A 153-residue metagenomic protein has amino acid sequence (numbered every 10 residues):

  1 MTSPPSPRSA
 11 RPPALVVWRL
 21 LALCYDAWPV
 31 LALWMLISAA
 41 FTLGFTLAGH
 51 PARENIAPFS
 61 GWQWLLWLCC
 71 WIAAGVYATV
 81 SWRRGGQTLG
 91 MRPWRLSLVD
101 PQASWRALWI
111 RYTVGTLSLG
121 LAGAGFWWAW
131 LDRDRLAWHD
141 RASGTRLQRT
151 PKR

Functional and structural regions predicted by a protein language model:
M1-G123, A142-G144, Q148-R153: Short, small/hydrophobic-residue-rich motifs at membrane-helix boundaries and re-entrant hairpins of integral membrane
L121-D134: Glycine-rich flap/beta-hairpin and adjacent strands of clan AA aspartyl proteases
R135-R141: Cytosolic juxtamembrane helix at the C-terminal end of the final transmembrane segment
